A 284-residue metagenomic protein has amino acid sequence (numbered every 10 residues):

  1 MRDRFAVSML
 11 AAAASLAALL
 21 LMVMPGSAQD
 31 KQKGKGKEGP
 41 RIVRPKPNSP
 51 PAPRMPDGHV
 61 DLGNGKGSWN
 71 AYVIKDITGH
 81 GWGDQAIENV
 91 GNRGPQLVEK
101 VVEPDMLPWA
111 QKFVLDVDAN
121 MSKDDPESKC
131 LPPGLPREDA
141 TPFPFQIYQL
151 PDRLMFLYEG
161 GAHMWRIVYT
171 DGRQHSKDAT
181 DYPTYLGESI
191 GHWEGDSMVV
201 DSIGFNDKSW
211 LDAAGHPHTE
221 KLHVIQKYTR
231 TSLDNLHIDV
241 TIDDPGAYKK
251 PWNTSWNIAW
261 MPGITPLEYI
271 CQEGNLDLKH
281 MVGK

Functional and structural regions predicted by a protein language model:
M1-S8: N-terminal secretory signal peptides that target proteins for export/translocation
A11-M22: Bacterial N-terminal signal peptides
V23-K284: PEST-like low-complexity, intrinsically disordered acidic/proline/serine-rich tracts that flank trafficking/processing
